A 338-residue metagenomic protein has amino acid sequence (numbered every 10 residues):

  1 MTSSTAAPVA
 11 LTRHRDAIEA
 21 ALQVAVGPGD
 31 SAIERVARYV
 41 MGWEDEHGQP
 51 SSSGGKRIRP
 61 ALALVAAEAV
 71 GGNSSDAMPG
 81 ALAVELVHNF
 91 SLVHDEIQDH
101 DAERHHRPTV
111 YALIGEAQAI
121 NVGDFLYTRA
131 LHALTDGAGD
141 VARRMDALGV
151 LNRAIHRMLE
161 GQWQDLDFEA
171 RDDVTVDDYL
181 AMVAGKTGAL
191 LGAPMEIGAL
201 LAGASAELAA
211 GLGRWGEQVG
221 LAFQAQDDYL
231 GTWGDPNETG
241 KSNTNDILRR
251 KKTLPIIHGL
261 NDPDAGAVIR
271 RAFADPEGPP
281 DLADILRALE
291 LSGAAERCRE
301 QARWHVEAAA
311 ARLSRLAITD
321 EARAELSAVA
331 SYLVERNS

Functional and structural regions predicted by a protein language model:
M1-A83, V87, V93, I97-A112 (+5 more regions): Conserved N-terminal diphosphate/IPP-binding helix and adjacent helical/loop segment of trans-prenyltransferase domains
A7, L11, G29, I33 (+7 more regions): Residue-level recognition of alpha-helical structural elements
G29, S52-K56, I120-N121, A138-P236: All-alpha helical catalytic cores of prenyl diphosphate-utilizing isoprenoid enzymes
R35-A83, A133-T135, D177-V219, P255-L260 (+1 more regions): Alpha-helical phosphate/pyrophosphate-handling elements in metalloenzyme active cores
V36-V40, A83, H100, V150-A154 (+5 more regions): Short acidic/histidine-centered micro-motifs embedded in hydrophobic/aromatic stretches that mark compact functional
S51, R104-L126, D172-T187, A210-R214 (+2 more regions): Divalent-cation-assisted or electrostatically stabilized phosphate/pyrophosphate-binding catalytic cores
L86-N89, L126-R129, A189, A193 (+4 more regions): Amphipathic, well-ordered alpha-helical segments in soluble domains
L113-I114, I120, D124-G139, G149: A glycine/threonine-rich phosphate-anchoring loop and its flanking beta-alpha core in nucleotide/phosphate-binding
